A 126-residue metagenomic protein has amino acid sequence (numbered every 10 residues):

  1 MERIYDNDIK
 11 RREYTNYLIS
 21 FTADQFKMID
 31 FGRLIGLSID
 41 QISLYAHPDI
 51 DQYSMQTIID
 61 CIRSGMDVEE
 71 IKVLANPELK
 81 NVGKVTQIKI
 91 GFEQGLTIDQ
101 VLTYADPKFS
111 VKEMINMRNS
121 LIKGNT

Functional and structural regions predicted by a protein language model:
M1-T126: General marker for long, soluble alpha-helical cores
